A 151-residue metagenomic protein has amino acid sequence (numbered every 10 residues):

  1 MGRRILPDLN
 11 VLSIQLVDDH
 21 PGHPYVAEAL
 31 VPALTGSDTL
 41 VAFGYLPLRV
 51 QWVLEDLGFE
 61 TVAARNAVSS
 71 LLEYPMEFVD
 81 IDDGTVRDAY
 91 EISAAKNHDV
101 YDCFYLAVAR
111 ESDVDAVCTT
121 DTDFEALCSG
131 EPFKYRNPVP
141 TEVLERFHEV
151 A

Functional and structural regions predicted by a protein language model:
M1-A42, G58-A63, L144: Short, well-structured N-terminal submotif of metal-dependent ribonuclease cores
M1-R4, L106, S112-A151: Acidic, PIN/NYN-like endoribonuclease modules and their adjacent C-terminal/linker elements
V11, L46, T85, Y105 (+1 more regions): Alpha-helix capping/helix-boundary segments
V11-L12, R49-V53, D88: A general alpha-helix detector
I14-L16, V53, L127: Residues that scaffold the ATP/ADP-binding catalytic core of kinase and kinase-like folds
P24-A27, Y45-E77: Active-site-proximal, substrate-binding regions of enzyme catalytic domains and RNA-binding/basic surfaces
F43, Y101, T120: Replace "coordinates the UDP/GDP/TDP-sugar" with "coordinates nucleotide-activated sugar donors
F78-A116: Active-site neighborhoods of divalent-metal-dependent phosphate/nucleic-acid chemistry enzymes
